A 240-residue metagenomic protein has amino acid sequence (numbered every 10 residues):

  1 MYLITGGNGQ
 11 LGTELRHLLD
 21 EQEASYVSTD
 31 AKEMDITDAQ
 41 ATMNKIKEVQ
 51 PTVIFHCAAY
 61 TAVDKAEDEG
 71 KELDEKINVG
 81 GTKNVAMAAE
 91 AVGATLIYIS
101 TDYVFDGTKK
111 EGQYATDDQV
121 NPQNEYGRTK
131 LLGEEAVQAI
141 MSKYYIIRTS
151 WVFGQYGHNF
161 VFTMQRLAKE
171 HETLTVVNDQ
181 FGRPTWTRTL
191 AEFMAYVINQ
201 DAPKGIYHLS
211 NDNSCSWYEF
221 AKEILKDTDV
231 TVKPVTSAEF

Functional and structural regions predicted by a protein language model:
M1-E21: N-terminal Rossmann NAD(P)H-binding glycine-rich loop of SDR-like oxidoreductase domains
T5, T29, I54-A58, L96-T101 (+1 more regions): SDR active-site strand-loop-helix element
D20-N44: Adenosine-cofactor binding site in Rossmann-like domains, unifying the SAM/SAH pocket of S-adenosylmethionine-dependent
A39-I77: NAD(P)H-binding glycine-rich loop region in Rossmannoid oxidoreductase-like domains and their noncatalytic homologs
I54, D68-I97: NAD(P)-cofactor binding segment of oxidoreductase domains
K76-N84, V104-I147, W151-V152: Catalytic helix-loop patch of NAD(P)-dependent Rossmann-fold dehydrogenases
E135-G182, R188-T189, A195: NAD(P)-dependent short-chain dehydrogenase/reductase
F193, Q200-F240: Mid/C-terminal beta-alpha module of Rossmann-like enzyme folds, strongest in SDR-family dehydrogenases/epimerases
